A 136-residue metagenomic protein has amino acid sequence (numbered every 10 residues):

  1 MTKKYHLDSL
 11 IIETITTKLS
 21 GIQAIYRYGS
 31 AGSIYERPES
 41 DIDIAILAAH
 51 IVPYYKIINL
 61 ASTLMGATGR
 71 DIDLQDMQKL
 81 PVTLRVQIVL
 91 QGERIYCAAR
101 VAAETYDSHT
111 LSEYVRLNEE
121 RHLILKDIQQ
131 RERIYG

Functional and structural regions predicted by a protein language model:
M1-A24, G32-P38, A49-G136: Catalytic core of pol beta-like nucleotidyltransferases
D43-I46: Short beta-strand->loop micro-motif that forms the acidic, two-metal-ion catalytic signature in nucleotide-processing
